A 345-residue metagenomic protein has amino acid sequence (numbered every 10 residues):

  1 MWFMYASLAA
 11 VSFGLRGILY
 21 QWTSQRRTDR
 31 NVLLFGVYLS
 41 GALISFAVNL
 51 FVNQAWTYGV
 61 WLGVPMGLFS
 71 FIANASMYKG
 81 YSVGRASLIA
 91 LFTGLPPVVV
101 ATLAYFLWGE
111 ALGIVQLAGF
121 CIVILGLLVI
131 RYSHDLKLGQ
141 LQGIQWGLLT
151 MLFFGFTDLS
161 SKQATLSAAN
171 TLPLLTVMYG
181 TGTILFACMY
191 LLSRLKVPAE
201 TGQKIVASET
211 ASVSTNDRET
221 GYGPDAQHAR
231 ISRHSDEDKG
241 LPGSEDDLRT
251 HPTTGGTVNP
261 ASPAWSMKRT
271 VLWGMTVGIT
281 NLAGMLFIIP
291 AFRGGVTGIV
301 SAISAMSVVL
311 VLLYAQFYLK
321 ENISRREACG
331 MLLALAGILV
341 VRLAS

Functional and structural regions predicted by a protein language model:
M1-N31, L138-P173, G180-G182, C188 (+4 more regions): Glycine-/small-residue-enriched transmembrane alpha-helix faces in small-molecule transporters and effluxers
M1-S12, W56-S70, A111-I124, L172-T181 (+1 more regions): Structural signature of hydrophobic alpha-helical transmembrane segments
W2-A9, G36, F46-S76, T93 (+6 more regions): Loop-to-transmembrane-helix transition segments
G14, F46, G67, F71 (+6 more regions): Hydrophobic/small/kink-forming positions within alpha-helical transmembrane segments of polytopic membrane proteins
L15-R26, F71-L88, L127-L138, F186-A199 (+1 more regions): C-terminal ends of transmembrane helices
Q25-V32, S76-F92, A111, L166-P173 (+1 more regions): Structural motif at transmembrane-helix junctions in multi-pass transporters
L39-I44, F92-F106, I122, T181-L185 (+4 more regions): Alpha-helical transmembrane segments of compact multi-pass small-molecule transporters, enriched in specific families
S40, S45, T102-A104, V115-Y132 (+1 more regions): Hydrophobic transmembrane alpha-helices of multi-pass small-molecule transport proteins
